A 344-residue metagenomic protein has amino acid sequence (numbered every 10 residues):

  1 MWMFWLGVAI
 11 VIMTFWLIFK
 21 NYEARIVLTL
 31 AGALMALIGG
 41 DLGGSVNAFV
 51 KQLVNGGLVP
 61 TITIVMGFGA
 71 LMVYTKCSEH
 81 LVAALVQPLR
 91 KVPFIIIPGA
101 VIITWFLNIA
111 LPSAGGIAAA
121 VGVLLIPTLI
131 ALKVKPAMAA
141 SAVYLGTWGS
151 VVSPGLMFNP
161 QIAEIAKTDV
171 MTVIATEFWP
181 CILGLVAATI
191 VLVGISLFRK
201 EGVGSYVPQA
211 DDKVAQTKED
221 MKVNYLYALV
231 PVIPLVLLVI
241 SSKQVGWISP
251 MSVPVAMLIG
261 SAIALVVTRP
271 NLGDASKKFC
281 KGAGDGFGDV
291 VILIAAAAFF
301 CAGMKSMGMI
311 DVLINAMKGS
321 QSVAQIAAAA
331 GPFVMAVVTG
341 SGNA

Functional and structural regions predicted by a protein language model:
M1-F4, V54-V59, L85-I102, A131-A139 (+3 more regions): Membrane-interfacial loop-to-helix junctions in multi-pass transporters
M1-V65, L71-P88, V92-P93, V193-A210 (+1 more regions): N-terminal alpha-helical transmembrane segments of multi-pass membrane transport and channel/translocase proteins
M1-W2, F19, N47-L58, V170-W179 (+4 more regions): Interfacial loop-to-helix junctions that mark the boundaries of transmembrane helices in multi-pass membrane
F4-G7, V11, L34-M35, A175-K278: Long, contiguous bundles of hydrophobic transmembrane helices that form the permeation core of multi-pass
N21-A24, G57-L58, A70-H80, N108-A120 (+5 more regions): Short helix-coil transition sites and intra-membrane helix breaks within transmembrane domains of multi-pass
I26-T29, S45-E79, P254, L258 (+2 more regions): Core transmembrane alpha-helical segments of multi-pass membrane transporters/permeases
T61-I64, R90-I126, L293-A298, K318-A344: Hydrophobic alpha-helical transmembrane segments of multi-pass integral membrane proteins, predominantly secondary
T104-A120, A131-T176, C181, L185-V193 (+1 more regions): Alpha-helical transmembrane segments and, especially, the helix-loop junctions at the ends of these helices
